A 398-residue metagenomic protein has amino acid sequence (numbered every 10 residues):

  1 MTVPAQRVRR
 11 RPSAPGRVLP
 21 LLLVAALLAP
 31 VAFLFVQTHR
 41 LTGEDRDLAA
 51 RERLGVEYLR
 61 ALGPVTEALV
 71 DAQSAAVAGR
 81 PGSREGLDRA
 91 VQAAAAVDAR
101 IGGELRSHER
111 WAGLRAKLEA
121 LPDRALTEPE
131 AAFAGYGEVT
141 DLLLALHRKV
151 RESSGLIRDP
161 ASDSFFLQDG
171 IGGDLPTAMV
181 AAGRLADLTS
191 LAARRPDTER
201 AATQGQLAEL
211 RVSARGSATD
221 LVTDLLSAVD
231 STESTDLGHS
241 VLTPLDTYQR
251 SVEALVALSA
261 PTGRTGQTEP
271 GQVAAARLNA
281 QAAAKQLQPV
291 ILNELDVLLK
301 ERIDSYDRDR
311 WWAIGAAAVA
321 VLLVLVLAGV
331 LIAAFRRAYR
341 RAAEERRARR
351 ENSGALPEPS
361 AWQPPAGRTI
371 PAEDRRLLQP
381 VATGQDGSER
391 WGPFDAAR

Functional and structural regions predicted by a protein language model:
T2-A372, L378-R398: Hydrophobic alpha-helical segments
